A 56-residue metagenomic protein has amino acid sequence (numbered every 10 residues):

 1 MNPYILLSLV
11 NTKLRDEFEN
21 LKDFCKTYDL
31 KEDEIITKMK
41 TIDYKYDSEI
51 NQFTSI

Functional and structural regions predicted by a protein language model:
M1-N20: N-terminal acidic leader/helix
F24-C25: Short alpha-helical "recognition helix" segments of helix-turn-helix
K31-D43: Short acidic, Pro/Gly- and aromatic-enriched capping/linker segments at domain boundaries
T54-S55: A sequence-level detector of short linear motifs
